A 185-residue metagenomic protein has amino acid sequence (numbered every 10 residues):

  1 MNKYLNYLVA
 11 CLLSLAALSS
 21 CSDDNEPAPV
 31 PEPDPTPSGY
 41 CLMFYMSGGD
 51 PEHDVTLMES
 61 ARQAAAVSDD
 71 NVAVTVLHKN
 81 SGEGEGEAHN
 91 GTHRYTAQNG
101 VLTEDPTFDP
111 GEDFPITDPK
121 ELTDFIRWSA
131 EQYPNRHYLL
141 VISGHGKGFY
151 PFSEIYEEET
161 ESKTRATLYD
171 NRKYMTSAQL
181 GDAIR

Functional and structural regions predicted by a protein language model:
M1-Y4, L13-G39: Bacterial Sec-dependent N-terminal signal peptides
P29-V141, G146, Y150-D182: Divalent cation-coordinating acidic motifs and surrounding scaffolds that mediate Ca2+/Mg2+/Mn2+/Zn2+-dependent binding
R185: Active-site-proximal C-terminal subdomain of hydrolase catalytic domains
